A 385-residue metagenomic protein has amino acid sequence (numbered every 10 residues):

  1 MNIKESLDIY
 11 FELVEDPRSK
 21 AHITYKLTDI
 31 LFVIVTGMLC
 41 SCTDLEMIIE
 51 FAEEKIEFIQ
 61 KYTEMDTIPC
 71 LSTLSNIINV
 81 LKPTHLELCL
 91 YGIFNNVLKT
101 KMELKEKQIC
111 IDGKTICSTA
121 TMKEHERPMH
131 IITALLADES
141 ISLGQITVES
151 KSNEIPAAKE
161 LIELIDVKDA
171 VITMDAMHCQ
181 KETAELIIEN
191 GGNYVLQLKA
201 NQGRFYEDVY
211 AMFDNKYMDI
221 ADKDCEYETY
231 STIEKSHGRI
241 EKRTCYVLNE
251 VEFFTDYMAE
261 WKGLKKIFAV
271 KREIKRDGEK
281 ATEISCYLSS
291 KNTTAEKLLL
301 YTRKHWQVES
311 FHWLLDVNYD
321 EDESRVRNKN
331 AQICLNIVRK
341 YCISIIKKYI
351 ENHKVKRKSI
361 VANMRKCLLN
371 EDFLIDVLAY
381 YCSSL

Functional and structural regions predicted by a protein language model:
N2-F32: Basic, short loop/linker segments at the boundary and entry of helix-turn-helix/winged-helix-like folds
I3, L7, L288, N292-V326: Short amphipathic alpha-helical "interface-anchor" segments enriched in bulky aromatics
V14, E53-K55, D222, L315-L385: A short, flexible helix-boundary coil/loop motif
H22-C89, E163, M174-Q180, I187 (+1 more regions): Short, positively charged, Gly/Tyr-enriched micro-motifs that form contact patches at catalytic or ligand/partner
V33, I48, C70, D112 (+8 more regions): Mobile genetic element proteins and their domesticated derivatives, centered on retroelements and DNA transposons
D66-M122: Active-site- or DNA-interface-adjacent structural scaffold in DNA-acting proteins
V97-T173, C179-G192: Polybasic low-complexity intrinsically disordered regions
K199-R303: An anionic, glycine-rich sequence signature occurring as long contiguous blocks
